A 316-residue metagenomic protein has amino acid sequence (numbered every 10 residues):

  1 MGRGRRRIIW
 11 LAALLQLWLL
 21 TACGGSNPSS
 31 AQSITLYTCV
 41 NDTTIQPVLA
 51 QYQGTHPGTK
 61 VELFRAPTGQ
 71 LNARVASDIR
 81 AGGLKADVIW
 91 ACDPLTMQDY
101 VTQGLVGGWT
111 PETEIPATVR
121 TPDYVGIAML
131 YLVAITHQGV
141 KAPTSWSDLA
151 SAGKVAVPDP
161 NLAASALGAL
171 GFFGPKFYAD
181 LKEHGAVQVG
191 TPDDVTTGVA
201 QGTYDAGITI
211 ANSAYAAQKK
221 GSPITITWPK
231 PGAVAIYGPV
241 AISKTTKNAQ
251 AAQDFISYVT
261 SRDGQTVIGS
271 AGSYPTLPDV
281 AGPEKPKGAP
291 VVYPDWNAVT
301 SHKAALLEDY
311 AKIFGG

Functional and structural regions predicted by a protein language model:
L19-A22: C-terminal motif of bacterial Sec signal peptides marking the signal peptidase cleavage site
G24-S26: Bacterial signal peptide processing site
T38-E62, V75-A76: Short, polar/charged alpha-helical segment
C39-V40, I45-Q46, A66-N72, L84-Y204: Extracytoplasmic ligand-binding site segments that recognize negatively charged/polar headgroups
L95-D99, D205-P223: A ligand-binding cleft/hinge motif common to bilobed small-molecule-binding domains
M129-Y131, D180-L181, Q188-V189, K220-T246 (+1 more regions): Periplasmic-binding protein-like
V133-V140, L170-G171, I236-Q250, V267-I268: A bilobed periplasmic-binding-protein/Venus flytrap-type ligand-binding module shared by bacterial periplasmic
V155-L162, Y258-A281: Periplasmic-binding protein-like
